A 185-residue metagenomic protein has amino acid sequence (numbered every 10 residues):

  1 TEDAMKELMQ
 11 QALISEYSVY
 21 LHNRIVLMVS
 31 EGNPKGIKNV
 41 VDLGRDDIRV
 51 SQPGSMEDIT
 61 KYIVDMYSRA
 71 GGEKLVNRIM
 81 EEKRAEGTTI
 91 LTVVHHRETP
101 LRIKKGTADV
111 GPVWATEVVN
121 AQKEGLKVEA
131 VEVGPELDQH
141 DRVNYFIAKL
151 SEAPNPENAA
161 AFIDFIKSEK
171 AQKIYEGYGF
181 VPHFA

Functional and structural regions predicted by a protein language model:
T1-Q11, S18-L21, E31-A185: Exported/periplasmic ABC-transporter solute-binding proteins
